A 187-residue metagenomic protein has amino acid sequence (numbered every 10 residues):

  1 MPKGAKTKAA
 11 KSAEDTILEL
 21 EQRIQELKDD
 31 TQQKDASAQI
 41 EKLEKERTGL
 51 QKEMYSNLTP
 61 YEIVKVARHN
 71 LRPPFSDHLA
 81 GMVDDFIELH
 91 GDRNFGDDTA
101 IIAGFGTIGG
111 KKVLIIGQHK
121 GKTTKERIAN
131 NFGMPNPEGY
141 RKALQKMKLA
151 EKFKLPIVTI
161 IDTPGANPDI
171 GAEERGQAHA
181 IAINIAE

Functional and structural regions predicted by a protein language model:
M1-E187: Terminal-region recognition feature
